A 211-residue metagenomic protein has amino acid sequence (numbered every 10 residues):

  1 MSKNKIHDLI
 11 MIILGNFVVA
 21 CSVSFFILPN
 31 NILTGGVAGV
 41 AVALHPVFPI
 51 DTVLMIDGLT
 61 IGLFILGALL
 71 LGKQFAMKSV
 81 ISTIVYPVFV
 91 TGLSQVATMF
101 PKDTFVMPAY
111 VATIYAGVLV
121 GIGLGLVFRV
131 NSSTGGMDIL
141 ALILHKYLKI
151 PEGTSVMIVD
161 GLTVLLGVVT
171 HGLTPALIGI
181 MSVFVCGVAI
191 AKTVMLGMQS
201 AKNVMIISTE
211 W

Functional and structural regions predicted by a protein language model:
M1-E210: Core subunits and conserved enzymes of cellular information-processing and envelope-translocation systems across
